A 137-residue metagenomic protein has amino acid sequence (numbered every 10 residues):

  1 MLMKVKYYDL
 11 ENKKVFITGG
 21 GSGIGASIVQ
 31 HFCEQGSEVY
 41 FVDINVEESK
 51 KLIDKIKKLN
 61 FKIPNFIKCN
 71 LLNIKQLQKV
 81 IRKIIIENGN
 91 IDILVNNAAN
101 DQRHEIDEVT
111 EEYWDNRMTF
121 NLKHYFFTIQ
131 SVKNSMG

Functional and structural regions predicted by a protein language model:
M1-K14: Flexible N-terminal pre-Rossmann segment of NAD(P)-dependent oxidoreductases
K14, G19-G23: Conserved glycine-rich cofactor-binding loop
S37-L52: Conserved glycine-rich Rossmann-like NAD(P)H-binding loop of the short-chain dehydrogenase/reductase
V46-E47, I67-V80, E111: The beta1-alpha1 cofactor-binding region of Rossmann-like NAD(H)/NADP(H)-dependent oxidoreductases
N97-Q102: Conserved NAD(P)H cofactor-binding loop of Rossmann-fold oxidoreductase domains
E105-I106, T110-M118: Substrate-binding pocket helix/loop in short-chain dehydrogenase/reductase
I129-Q130: A short, exposed helix-loop element centered on a Lys and neighboring polar residues
